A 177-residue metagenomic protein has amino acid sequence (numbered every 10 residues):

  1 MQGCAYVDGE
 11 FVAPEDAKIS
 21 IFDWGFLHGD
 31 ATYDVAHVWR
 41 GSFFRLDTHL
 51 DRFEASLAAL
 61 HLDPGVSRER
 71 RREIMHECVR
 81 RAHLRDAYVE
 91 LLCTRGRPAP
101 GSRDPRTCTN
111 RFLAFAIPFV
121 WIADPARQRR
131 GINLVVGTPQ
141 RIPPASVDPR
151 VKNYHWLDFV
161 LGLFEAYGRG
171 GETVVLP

Functional and structural regions predicted by a protein language model:
M1-V175: Conserved alpha/beta cores of soluble small-molecule-handling proteins
